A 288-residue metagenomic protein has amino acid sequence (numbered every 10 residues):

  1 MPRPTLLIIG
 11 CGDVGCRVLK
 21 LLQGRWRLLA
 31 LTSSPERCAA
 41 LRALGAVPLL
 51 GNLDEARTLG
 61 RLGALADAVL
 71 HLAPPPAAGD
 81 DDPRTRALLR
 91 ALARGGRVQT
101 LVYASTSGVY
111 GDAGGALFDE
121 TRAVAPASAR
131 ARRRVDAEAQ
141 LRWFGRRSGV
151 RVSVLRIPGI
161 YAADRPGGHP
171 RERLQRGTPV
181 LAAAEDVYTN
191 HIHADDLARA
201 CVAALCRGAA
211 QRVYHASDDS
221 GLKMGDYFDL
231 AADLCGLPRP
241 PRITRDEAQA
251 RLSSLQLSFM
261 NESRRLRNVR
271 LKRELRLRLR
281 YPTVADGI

Functional and structural regions predicted by a protein language model:
G15-C16: N-terminal Rossmann-fold NAD(P) dinucleotide-binding loop
V47-D54, S258-I288: C-terminal amphipathic/interface module of NAD(P)-dependent oxidoreductases and related NAD-binding regulators
L62-Y103: NAD(P)-cofactor binding segment of oxidoreductase domains
A87-A129: Conserved Rossmann-fold NAD(P)-dependent oxidoreductase catalytic core, especially the SDR/UDP-sugar
G114-V154: Catalytic helix-loop patch of NAD(P)-dependent Rossmann-fold dehydrogenases
R142-Y188: NAD(P)-dependent short-chain dehydrogenase/reductase
R171-P179, D186-S220: Alpha-helical substrate-binding/gating segment
A200-C201, R207-Q256: Mid/C-terminal beta-alpha module of Rossmann-like enzyme folds, strongest in SDR-family dehydrogenases/epimerases
